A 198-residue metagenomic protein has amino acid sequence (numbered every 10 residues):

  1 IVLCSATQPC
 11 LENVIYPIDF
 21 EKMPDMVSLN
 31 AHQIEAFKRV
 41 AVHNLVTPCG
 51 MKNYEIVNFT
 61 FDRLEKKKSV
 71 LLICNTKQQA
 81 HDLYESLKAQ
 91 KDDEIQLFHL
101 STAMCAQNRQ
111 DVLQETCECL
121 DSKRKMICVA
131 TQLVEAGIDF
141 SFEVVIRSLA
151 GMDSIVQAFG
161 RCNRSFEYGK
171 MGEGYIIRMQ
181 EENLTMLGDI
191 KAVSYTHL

Functional and structural regions predicted by a protein language model:
I1-S5, C128-A130: Structural recognition of the conserved hydrophobic beta-strand(s) that form the central parallel beta-sheet of P-loop
C10-I56: Interdomain hinge/linker at the junction between the two RecA-like core domains of SF2 helicases
K67-S86: Conserved strand-helix element at the start of the C-terminal RecA-like helicase core
F98-Q110, T131-L133: Conserved helicase motor
A106-M126: Conserved motor-coupling elements within RecA-like helicase/translocase cores
Q132-Y168: Conserved RecA-like helicase motor core of SF1/SF2 enzymes
N163-I190: Conserved segment of the helicase C-terminal RecA-like domain
T196-H197: Conserved small/polar residues in nucleotide/adenosyl-binding loops
